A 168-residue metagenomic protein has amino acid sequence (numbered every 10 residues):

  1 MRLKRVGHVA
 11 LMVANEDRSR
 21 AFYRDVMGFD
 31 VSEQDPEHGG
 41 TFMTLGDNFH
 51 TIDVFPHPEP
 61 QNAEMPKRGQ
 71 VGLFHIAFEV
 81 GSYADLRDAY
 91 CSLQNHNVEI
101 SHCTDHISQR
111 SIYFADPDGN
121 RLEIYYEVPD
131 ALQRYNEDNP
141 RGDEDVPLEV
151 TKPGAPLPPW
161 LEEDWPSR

Functional and structural regions predicted by a protein language model:
K4-H8, V71-H75: Short, solvent-exposed beta-strand edge segments and adjacent coil->beta transition regions
M12-P58: Core segments of cupin and vicinal oxygen chelate
V13-D17, Q70-V71, A77-R121, Y126-L132 (+2 more regions): Vicinal oxygen chelate
D30-P36, Y126-Q133: Conserved catalytic-core motifs of GNAT/GCN5-like acyltransferases
G46-N48, P58-E59, G81, P117-G119: Short loop segments at secondary-structure junctions
F49, R68-L73: Short connector loops at helix/strand junctions that flank enzyme active sites, especially segments positioning acidic
P60-P66: Short beta-strand/turn micro-motifs at beta-sheet edges
